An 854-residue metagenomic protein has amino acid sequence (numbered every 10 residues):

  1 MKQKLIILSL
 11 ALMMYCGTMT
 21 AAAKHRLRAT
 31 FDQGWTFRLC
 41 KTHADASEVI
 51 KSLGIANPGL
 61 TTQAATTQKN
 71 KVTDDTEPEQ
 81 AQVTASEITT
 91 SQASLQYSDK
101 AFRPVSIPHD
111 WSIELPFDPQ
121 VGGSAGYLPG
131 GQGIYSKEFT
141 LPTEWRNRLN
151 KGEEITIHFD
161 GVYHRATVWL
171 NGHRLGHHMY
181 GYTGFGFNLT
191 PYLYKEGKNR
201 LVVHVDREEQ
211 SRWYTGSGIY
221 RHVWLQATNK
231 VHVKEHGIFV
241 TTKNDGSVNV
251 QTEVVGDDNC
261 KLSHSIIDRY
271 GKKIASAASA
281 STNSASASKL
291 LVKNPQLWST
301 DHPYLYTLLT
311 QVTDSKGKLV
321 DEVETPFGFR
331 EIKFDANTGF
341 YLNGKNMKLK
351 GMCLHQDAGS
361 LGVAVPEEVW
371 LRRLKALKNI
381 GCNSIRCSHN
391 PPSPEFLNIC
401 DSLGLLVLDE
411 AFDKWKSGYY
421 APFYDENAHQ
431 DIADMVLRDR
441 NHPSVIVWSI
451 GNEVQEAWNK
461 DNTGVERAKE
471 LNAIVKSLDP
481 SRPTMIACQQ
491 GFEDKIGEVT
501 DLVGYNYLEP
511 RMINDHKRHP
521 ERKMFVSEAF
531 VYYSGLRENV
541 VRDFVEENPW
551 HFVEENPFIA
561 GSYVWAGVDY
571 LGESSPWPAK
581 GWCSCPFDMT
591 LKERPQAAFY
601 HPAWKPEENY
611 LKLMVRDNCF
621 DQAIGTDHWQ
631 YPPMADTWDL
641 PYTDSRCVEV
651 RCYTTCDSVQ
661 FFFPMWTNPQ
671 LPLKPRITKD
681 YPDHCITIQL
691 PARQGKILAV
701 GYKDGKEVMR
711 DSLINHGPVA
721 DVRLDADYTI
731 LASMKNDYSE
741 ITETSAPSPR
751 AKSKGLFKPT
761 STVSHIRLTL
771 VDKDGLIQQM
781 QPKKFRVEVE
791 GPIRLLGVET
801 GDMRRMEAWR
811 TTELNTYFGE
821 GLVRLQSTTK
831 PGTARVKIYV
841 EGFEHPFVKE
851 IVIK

Functional and structural regions predicted by a protein language model:
A22-H158, G216-I219, L611-T626, P633 (+1 more regions): Extended carbohydrate-recognition surfaces in non-catalytic/accessory domains of CAZymes and lectin-like proteins
R26-T30, G34-S47, Q96, V162 (+10 more regions): Substrate-binding clefts and catalytic carboxylate motifs of secreted carbohydrate-active enzymes
L27, L39-T42, A125, G130-E235 (+7 more regions): Accessory beta-strand-rich segments of carbohydrate-active enzymes
F102, P108-L170, G176-M179, Q226 (+5 more regions): Active-site-adjacent substrate/metal-binding segments within catalytic domains of carbohydrate-active enzymes
L189-P191, S288-L297, I686-A692, R810-T829: Short, hydrophobic beta-strand segments
Y194, E253-D335, P691, K703 (+1 more regions): Extended acidic/polar, glycine-enriched regions that form or flank non-catalytic beta-rich accessory modules
V205, C260-S263, D301-L305, C647 (+5 more regions): Short flexible loop/turn segments that cap and initiate beta-strands
E322-F327, K706-G717, H845-K854: Edge beta-strands of extracellular beta-sandwich domains
